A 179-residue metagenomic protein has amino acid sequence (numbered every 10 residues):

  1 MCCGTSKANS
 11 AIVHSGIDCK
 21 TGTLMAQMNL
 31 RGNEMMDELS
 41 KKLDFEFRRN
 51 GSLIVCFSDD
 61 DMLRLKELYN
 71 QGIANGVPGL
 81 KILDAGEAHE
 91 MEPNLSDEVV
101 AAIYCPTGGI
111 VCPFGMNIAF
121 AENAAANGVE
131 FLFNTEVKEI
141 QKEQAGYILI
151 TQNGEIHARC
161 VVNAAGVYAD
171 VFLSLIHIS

Functional and structural regions predicted by a protein language model:
M1-S6: Glycine-rich FAD pyrophosphate-binding loop
A11-M91, V100: Dinucleotide-binding Rossmann-like beta1-alpha1 core, especially the glycine-rich loop that anchors the ADP
D59, A85-G86, F114, T135 (+1 more regions): Alpha-helix N-cap/helix-start capping motif
D60, E92-V99, Q141-I148: A short, glycine/Asx- and small/polar-enriched loop/turn that sits immediately N-terminal to a beta-strand
R64, V171-F172: Phosphate- and divalent-cation-binding pockets in alpha/beta enzyme and binding domains that engage nucleotide-derived
V100-P106: Short, hydrophobic/proline-enriched secondary-structure or compact coil segments at domain edges
P106-C160, A164: Helical element adjacent to the flavin cofactor pocket in flavoenzyme catalytic cores
I176-I178: Conserved small/polar residues in nucleotide/adenosyl-binding loops
